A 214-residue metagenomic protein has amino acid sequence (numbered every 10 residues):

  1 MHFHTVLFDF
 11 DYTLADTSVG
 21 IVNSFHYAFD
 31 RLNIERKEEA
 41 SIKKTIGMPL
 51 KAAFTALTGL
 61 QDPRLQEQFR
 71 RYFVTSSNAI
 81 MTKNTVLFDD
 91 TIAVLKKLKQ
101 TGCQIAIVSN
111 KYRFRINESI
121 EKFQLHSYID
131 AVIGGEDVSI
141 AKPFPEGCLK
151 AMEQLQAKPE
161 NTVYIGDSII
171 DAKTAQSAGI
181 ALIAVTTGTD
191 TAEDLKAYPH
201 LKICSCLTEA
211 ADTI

Functional and structural regions predicted by a protein language model:
H2-I92, K97, T101: N-terminal helical cap/lid subdomain that shapes the substrate entry/recognition surface in HAD-like hydrolases
L7-D9, V108, I165, C204: Generic enzyme active-site microenvironment
L14, L87, I105, I140 (+3 more regions): Conserved SAM-binding loop
D30-L32, A52-Q61, N84, I92-A106 (+5 more regions): Substrate-recognition/cap helix-loop segment adjacent to the acidic, metal-dependent catalytic center of Asp-based
K37-S41, L65, H126-A131, P159-V163: Short acidic capping loops at alpha-helix termini that bridge into adjacent secondary structure
N110, E136, S168, T186-T189 (+1 more regions): Short secondary-structure boundary segments
V163-K202: Acidic, Mg2+-coordinating phosphoryl-transfer loop and its flanking beta/alpha structural elements, shared across
A210-I214: Short amphipathic alpha-helix with an adjacent loop that forms part of the alpha/beta core around
